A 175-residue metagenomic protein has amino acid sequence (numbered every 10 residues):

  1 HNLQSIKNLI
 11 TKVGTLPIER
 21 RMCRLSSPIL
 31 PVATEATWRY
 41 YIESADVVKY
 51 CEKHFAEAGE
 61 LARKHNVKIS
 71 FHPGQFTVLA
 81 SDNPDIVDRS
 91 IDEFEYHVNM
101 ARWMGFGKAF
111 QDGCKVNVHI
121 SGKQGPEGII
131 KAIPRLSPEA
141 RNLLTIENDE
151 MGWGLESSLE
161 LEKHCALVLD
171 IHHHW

Functional and structural regions predicted by a protein language model:
H1-K68, T77-D92, V98-N99, M104-F110 (+3 more regions): Alpha/beta catalytic barrel-like cores
C23-L25, F71, K123-G128: Short low-complexity stretches enriched in small and charged residues
S26-P28, G74, H119-S121: Short loop/turn motifs enriched for small/polar and acidic residues
I69-T77, L169-H172: Histidine-centered catalytic micro-motifs
P73-G74, Q111-G113: Short Gly/Ser/Thr- and Asp/Glu-enriched loop/turn motifs at secondary-structure junctions
I120-P126, I130-W175: Acidic/histidine-rich catalytic cores of soluble enzymes
